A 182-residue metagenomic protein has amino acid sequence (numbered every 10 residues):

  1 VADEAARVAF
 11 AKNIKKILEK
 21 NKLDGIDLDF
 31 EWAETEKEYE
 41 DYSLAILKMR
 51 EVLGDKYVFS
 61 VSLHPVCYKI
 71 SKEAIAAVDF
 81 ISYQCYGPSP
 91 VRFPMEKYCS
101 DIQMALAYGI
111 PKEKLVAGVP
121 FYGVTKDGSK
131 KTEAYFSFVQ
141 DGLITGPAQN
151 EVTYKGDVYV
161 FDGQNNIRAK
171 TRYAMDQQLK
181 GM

Functional and structural regions predicted by a protein language model:
V1-K97: Chitinase-like catalytic core of GlcNAc-active glycosidases
K20-L23, V52-Y57, A77, M104-K114 (+1 more regions): A structural motif corresponding to the C-terminal end of an alpha-helix and its immediate exit/capping segment
T35-Y39, G128, Q178: Short, function-defining helix-loop hinge/capping sites that tune catalysis or transport
L47-R50, V91-V124: P-loop/Walker A phosphate-binding loop and immediately adjacent motor/lid segment at beta-alpha junctions
M49, K56-F59, Y86-P90, A117-G128 (+2 more regions): Short flexible/disordered coil segments
K112-Y173: Glycan-binding loop/region signatures in secreted carbohydrate-active enzymes
